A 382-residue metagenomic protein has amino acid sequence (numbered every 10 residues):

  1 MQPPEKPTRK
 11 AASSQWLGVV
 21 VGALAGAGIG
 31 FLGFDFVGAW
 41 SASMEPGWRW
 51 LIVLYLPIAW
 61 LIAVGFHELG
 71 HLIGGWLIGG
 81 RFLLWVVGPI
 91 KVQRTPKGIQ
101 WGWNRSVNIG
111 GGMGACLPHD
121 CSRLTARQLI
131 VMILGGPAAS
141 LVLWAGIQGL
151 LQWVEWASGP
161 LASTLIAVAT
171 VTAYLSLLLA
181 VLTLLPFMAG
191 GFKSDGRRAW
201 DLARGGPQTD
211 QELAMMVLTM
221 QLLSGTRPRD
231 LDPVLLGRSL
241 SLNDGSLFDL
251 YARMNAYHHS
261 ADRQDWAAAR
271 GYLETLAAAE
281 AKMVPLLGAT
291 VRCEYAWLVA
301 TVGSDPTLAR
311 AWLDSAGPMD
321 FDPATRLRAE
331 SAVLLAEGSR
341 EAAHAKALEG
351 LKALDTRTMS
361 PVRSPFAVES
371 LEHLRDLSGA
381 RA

Functional and structural regions predicted by a protein language model:
M1-L56: Topogenic membrane-insertion module of multi-pass membrane proteins
A23-M44, S140-S163, D265: Juxtamembrane "helix exit" motif at the C-terminal ends of alpha-helical transmembrane segments in multi-pass membrane
E45-G65, L165-V181: Membrane-embedded alpha-helical segments that form the functional core of polytopic membrane enzymes, especially those
Y55-S122: Small-residue-rich helix-interface/hinge motifs
C121-L223: Hydrophobic transmembrane alpha-helical segments that form the core helix bundle of multi-pass membrane enzymes
R198-Y257: Charged, amphipathic alpha-helical linkers/stalks
L231-S241, W266-E280, S304-M319, S339-A353 (+1 more regions): Alpha-helical repeat scaffolds
H258-Q264, A277-S339: Alpha-helical adaptor scaffolds
